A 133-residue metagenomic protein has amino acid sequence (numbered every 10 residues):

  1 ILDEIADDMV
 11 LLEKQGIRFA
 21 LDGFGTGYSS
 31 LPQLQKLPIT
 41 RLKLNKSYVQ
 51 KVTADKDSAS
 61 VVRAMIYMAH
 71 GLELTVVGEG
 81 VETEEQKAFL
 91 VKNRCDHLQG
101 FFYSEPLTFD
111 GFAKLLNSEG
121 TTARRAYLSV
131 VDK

Functional and structural regions predicted by a protein language model:
I1-D3, E13-K133: EAL-family c-di-GMP phosphodiesterase catalytic domain
D8: Conserved functional hotspot residues or short segments at active or partner-binding sites across diverse domains
